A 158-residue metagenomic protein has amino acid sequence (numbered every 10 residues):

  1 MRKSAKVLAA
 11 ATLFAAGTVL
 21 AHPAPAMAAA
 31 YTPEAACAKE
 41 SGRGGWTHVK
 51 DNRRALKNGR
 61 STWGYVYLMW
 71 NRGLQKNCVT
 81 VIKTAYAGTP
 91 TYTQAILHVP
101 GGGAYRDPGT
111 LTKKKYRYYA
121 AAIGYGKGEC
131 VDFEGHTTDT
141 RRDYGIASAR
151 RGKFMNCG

Functional and structural regions predicted by a protein language model:
M1-A28: Secretory targeting and sorting signals
A28-G158: Post-signal peptide N-terminal regions of Sec-secreted extracellular proteins
